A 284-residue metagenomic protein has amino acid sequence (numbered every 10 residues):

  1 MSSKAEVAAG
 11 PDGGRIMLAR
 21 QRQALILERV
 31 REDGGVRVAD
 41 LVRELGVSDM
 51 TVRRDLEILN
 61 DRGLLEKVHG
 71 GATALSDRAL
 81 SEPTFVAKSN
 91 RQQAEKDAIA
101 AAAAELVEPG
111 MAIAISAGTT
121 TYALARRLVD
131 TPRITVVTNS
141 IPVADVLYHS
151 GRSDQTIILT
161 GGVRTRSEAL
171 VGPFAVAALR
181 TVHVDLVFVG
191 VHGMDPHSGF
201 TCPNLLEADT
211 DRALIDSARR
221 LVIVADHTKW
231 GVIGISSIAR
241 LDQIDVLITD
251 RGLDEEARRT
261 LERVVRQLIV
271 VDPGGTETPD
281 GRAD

Functional and structural regions predicted by a protein language model:
S2-A39, R43-A114, A125-T131, Y148-S153: HTH-adjacent hinge/linker in prokaryotic transcriptional regulators
S2-L41, G46-D49, N60-D61, A144-D284: Conserved phosphate- and dinucleotide-binding cores of soluble alpha/beta proteins, encompassing both enzyme active
G71, P142-V143: Short glycine-enriched loops at secondary-structure junctions
Q92, I115, H197-T201: Short, glycine-rich nucleotide/cofactor-binding loops
T119-Y122: Gly/Ser/Thr-rich loops at beta-strand to alpha-helix junctions that form or flank small-molecule/cofactor-binding
P132-I134, L247: Conserved helix-loop-beta element of the AMP-binding
I134-V137, I157: Short beta-strand element of Class I
